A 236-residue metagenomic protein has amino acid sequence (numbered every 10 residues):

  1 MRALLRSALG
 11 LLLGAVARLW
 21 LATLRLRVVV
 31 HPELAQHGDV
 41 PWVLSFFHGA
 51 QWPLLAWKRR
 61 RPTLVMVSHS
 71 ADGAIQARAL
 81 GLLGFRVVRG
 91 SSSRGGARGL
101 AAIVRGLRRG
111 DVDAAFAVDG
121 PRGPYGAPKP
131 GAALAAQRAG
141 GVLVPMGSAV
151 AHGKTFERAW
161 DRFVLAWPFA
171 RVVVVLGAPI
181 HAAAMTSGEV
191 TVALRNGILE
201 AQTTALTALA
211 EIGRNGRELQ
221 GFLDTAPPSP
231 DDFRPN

Functional and structural regions predicted by a protein language model:
M1-A15, L19-L21, R59-R61, L82 (+1 more regions): Non-catalytic C-terminal accessory region of glycerolipid acyltransferases and related lyso-lipid remodeling enzymes
R18-P41, F47-P53: A short, well-structured juxtamembrane/interface segment
R27-V29, V88, V175: General small-molecule cofactor/ligand-binding pocket signal
V30, V67-H69, S91, G147 (+1 more regions): Residues at the C-termini of beta-strands that transition into short coil/loop
P32-L34, A50, A71, R122 (+1 more regions): Residues that cap or initiate secondary-structure elements
E33-Q36, G95, W167: A short beta-turn/loop motif at secondary-structure boundaries
P41-G95, F156: Catalytic core of membrane glycerolipid acyltransferases/transacylases, capturing the structured, soluble-facing
